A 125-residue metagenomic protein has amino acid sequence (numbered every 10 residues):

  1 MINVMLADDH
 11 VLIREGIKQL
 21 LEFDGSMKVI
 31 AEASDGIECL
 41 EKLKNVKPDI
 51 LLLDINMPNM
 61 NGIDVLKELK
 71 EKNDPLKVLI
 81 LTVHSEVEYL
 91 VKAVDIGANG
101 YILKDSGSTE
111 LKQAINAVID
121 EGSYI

Functional and structural regions predicted by a protein language model:
D8, D54, T82: Active-site residues of response regulator receiver
I13, P58: The feature encodes the CheY-like receiver
E32-I50: Acidic, metal-coordinating helix/loop segments flanking the phosphotransfer/catalytic sites of two-component signaling
D35-E38, N59-D64: Acidic catalytic/metal-coordinating carboxylates
E41, I63-D74: Short amphipathic alpha-helix used as the core "switch/output" element in two-component signaling
D49, I55-N56: The short loop immediately C-terminal to the conserved phospho-acceptor aspartate in CheY-like receiver
E86, S106-I119, S123: C-terminal output helix
